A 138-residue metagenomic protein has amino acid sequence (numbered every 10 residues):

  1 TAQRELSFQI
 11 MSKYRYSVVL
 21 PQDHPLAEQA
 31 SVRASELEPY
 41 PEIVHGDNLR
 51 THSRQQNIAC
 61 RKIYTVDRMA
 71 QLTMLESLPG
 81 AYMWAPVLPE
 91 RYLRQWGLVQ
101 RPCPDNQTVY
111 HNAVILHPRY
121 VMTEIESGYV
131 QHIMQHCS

Functional and structural regions predicted by a protein language model:
A2-R15, A70-Y120, E124: Beta-alpha-beta core module
A2-R4, A34-R61, M122: Secondary-structure junction motif
Q3-Y16, L20-E42: Flexible hinge/capping segments at coil-to-helix
F8, A34, R50-Q55, Q71-L75 (+1 more regions): Short amphipathic alpha-helical segments and helix-helix/interface helices
Y16, E42, P79-G80, S138: Generic structural signal for secondary-structure transition and capping sites
D23, A30-Y40, T108-S138: Extended ligand-binding regions for polar small-molecule ligands
D23, D47-N48, L88: Histidine- and/or cysteine-centered catalytic micro-motif in compact active-site loops
